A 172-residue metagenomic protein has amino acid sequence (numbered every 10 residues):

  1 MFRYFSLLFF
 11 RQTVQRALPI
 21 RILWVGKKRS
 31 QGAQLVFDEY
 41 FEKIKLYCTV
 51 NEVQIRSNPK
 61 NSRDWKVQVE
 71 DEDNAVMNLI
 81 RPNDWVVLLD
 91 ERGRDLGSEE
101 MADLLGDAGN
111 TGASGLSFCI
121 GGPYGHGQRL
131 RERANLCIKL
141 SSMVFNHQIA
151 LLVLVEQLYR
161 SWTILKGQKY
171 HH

Functional and structural regions predicted by a protein language model:
M1-F9: N-terminal chloroplast transit peptides
F9-I44: N-terminal beta1-alpha1 ligand-phosphate binding loop
I22, V87, G121, L154: Conserved RecA-like P-loop NTPase ATPase core
L23, V53, V87, L136-I138: Hydrophobic/aromatic beta-strand patches that form the interior of the parallel beta-sheet core in alpha/beta enzyme
K28, E91-R94, G122-G125: Short glycine-rich anion-binding loops that position phosphate/pyrophosphate groups of nucleotides and phosphorylated
G32-Q34, G97-E99, G127-L130, I149: Short glycine-/acidic-enriched loop or helix-start segments at secondary-structure transitions that form or flank
C48-S117: S-adenosyl-L-methionine/SAH cofactor-binding core of RNA-modifying enzymes
Y124, Q128-H172: Structured adenosyl-cofactor binding patch, chiefly the S-adenosyl-L-methionine
